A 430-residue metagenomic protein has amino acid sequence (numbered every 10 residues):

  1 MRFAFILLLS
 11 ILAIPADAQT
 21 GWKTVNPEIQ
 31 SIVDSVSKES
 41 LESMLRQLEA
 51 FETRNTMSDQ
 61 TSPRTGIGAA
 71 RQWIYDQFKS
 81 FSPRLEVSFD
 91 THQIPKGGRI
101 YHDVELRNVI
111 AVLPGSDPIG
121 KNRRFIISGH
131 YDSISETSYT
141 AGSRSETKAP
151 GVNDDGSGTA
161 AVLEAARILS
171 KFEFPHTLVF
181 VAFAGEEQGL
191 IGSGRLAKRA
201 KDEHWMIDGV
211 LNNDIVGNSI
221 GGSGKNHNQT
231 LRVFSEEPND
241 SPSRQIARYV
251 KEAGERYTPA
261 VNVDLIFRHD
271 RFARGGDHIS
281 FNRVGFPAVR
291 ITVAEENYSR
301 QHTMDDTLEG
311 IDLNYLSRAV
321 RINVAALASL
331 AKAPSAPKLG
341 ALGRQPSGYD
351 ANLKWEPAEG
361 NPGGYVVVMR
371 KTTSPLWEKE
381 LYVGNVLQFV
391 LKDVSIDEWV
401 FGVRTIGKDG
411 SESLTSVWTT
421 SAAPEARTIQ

Functional and structural regions predicted by a protein language model:
T20-T65, N297-D306: N-terminal capping segment at the start of a domain
S40-P114, N262-D264: A non-catalytic alpha/beta surface segment that caps or lines the substrate-entry region of metallo-dependent hydrolase
A111, I127-S128, D132-S133, S138-L190 (+1 more regions): Alpha-helical metal-binding/catalytic segments enriched in His/Glu/Asp
E173, F183-S280, V284, A288: Metal-dependent peptidase/peptidase-like ectodomains
E296-L342: His/Asp/Glu-rich mid-to-C-terminal helical/loop segments that flank catalytic regions of hydrolases
Y349-P362: Conserved aromatic anchor
F389-E412: Beta-strand-rich modules
K408-Q430: Extracellular fibronectin type III
